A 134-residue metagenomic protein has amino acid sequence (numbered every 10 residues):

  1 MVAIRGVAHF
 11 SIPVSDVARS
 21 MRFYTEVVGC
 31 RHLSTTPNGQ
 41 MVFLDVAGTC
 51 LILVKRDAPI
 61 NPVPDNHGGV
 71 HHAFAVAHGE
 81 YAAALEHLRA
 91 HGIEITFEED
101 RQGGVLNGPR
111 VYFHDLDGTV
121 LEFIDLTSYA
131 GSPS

Functional and structural regions predicted by a protein language model:
M1-A18, H72, T127-S134: N-terminal beta-strand motif that seeds the catalytic metal site of vicinal oxygen chelate
A3, L85-E86, H91-S134: Vicinal oxygen chelate
G6-S15, D45, P62-H87, P109-H114: Vicinal oxygen chelate
A8, Q40, T49, G68-V70 (+1 more regions): A generic structural signal for short beta-strands and their flanking turns/coil linkers
P13-I52: Core segments of cupin and vicinal oxygen chelate
I52-V54, L121-E122: Conserved beta-strand in the GNAT
L53, P59-V63, G92, Y129-S132: A short local loop/turn or secondary-structure capping micro-motif enriched for an aromatic residue
